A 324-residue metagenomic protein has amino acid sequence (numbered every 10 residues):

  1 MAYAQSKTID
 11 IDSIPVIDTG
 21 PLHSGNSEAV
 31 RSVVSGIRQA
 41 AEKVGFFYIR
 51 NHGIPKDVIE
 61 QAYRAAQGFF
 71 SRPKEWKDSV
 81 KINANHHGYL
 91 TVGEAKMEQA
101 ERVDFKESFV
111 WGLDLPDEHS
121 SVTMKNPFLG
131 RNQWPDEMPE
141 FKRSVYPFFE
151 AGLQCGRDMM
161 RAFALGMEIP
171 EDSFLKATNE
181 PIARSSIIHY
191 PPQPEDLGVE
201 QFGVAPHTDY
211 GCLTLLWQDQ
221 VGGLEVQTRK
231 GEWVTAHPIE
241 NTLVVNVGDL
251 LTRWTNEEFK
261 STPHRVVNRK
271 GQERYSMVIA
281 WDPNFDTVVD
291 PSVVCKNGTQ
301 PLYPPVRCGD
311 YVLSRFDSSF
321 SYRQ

Functional and structural regions predicted by a protein language model:
M1-Q324: Peripheral, non-catalytic segments flanking oxidoreductase cores
